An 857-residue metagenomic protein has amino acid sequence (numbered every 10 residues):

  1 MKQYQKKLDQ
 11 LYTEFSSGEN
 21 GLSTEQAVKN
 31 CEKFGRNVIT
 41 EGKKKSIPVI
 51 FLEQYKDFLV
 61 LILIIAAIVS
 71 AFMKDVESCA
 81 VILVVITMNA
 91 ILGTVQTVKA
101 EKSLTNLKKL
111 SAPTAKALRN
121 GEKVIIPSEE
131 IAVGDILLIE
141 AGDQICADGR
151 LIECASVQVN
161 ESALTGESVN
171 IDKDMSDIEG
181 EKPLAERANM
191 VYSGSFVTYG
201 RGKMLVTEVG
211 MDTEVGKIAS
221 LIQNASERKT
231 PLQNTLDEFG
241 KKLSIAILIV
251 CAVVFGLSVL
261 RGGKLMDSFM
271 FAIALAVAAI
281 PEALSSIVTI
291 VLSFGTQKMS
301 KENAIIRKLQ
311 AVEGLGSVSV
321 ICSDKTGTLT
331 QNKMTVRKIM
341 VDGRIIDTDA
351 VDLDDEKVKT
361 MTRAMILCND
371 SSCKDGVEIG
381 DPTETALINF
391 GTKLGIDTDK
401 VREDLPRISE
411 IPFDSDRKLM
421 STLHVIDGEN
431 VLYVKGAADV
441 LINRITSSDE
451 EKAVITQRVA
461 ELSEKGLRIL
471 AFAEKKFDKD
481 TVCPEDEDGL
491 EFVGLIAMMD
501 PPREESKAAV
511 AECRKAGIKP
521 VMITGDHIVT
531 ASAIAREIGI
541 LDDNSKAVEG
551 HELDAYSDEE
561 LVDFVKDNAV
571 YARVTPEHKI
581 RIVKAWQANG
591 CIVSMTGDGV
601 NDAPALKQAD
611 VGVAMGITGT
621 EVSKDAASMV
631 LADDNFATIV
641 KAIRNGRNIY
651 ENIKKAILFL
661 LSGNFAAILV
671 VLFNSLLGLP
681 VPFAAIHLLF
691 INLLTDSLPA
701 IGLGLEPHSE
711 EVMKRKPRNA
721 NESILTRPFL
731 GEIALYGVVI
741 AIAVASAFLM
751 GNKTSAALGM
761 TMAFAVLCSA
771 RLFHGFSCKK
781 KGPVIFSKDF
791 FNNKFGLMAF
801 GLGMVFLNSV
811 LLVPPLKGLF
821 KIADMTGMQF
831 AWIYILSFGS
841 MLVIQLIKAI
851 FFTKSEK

Functional and structural regions predicted by a protein language model:
M1-K714, I724-L725, L749, F764 (+1 more regions): Conserved cytosolic headpiece of P-type ATPases
T695, I740, T761-G775: Generic alpha-helical transmembrane segments
H708-E710, Y736-A741, A745: Internal transmembrane alpha-helical bundles of multi-pass membrane proteins
N719-G737, A757-T761: Membrane-water interface at loop-to-transmembrane-helix junctions
V744, F748-S755: Long hydrophobic segments that form regular secondary structure
